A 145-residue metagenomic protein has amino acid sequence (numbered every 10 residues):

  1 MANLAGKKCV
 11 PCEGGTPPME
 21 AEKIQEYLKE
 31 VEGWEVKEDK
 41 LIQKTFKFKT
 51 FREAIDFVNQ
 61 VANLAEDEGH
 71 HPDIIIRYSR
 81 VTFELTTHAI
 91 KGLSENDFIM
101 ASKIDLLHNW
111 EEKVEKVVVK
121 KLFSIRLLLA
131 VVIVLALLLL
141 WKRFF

Functional and structural regions predicted by a protein language model:
A2-E13, E68-E95, S124: Short, charged, surface-exposed hinge/linker loops at domain edges that act as mobile lids or interdomain connectors
K8-K47: N-terminal first-folded block
T50-N59: Short amphipathic alpha-helices within nucleic acid-binding modules
N63-R77, S102-E115: A short N-terminal helical cap/helix-turn-helix that marks the beginning of AMP-binding/adenylate-forming
T86-W110: C-terminal structural segments of small proteins and small subunits
V118-A130: Juxtamembrane cytosolic/matrix-side boundary and N-terminal portion of single-pass signal-anchor/stop-transfer
A130-L138: Core hydrophobic alpha-helical transmembrane segments of single-pass membrane proteins
L137-F145: Juxtamembrane boundary at the C-terminal end of a transmembrane helix
